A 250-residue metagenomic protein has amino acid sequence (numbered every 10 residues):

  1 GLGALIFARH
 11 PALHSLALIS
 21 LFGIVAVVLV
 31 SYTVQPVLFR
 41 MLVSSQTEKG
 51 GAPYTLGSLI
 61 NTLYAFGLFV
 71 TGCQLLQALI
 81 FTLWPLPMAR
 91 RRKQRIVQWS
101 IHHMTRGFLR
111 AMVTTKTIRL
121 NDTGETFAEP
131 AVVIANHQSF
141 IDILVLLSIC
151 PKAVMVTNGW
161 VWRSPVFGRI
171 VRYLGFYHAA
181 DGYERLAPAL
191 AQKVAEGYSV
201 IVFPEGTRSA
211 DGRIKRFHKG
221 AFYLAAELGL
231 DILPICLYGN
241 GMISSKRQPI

Functional and structural regions predicted by a protein language model:
G1-L2, V27, S31, C73-Q77 (+2 more regions): Hydrophobic alpha-helical transmembrane segments in multi-pass membrane proteins
G1-P53: Membrane-embedded transmembrane helical bundles of large multi-pass transporters/channels
G51-A131: Membrane-anchoring hydrophobic helices of lipid-metabolizing enzymes
Q77-S100, F127-G182: Catalytic core of membrane glycerolipid acyltransferases/transacylases, capturing the structured, soluble-facing
M112-L120, D181-E184, Y238-M242: Short gly/ser/thr-rich secondary-structure transition/capping motifs
P130-V132, G197-F203: Residue-level preference for the first positions of well-ordered beta-strands
V166-G168, Y198-I201, A210-I250: A cross-family acyltransferase "interaction/gating" segment
R172-V194, S199: A membrane-cytosol interface segment of integral membrane proteins
